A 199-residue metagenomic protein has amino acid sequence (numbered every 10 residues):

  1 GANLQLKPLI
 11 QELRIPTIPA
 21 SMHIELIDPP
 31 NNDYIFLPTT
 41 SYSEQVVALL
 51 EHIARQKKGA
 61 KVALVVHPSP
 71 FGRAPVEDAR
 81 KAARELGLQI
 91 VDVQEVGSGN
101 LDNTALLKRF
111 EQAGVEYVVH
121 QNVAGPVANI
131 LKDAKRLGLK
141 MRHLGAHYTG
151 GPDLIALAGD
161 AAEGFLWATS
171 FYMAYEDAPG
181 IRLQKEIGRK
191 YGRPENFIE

Functional and structural regions predicted by a protein language model:
G1-Q11, V115-L137: Hydrophobic alpha-helical
G1-V93, R142-L166: Extracytoplasmic ligand/sensor domains, especially the bilobed periplasmic-binding protein
A2-N3, V96-N103, P126, G150-G151: Short acidic loop-to-helix transition motifs that present clustered carboxylates
K7, L50, T104-L107, A128: Short hydrophobic/charged patches on amphipathic alpha-helices used for structural packing and interfaces
Q45-A48, E95-Q112, P179: Structural motif
Q56-K58, F110-V115: Glycine-rich phosphate-binding loop signature in dinucleotide/nucleotide-binding domains
G87-E95, Q112-E116, G138-M141, R189-N196: A local structural motif
L131-E199: Extracellular/periplasmic periplasmic-binding protein-like sensory domains
